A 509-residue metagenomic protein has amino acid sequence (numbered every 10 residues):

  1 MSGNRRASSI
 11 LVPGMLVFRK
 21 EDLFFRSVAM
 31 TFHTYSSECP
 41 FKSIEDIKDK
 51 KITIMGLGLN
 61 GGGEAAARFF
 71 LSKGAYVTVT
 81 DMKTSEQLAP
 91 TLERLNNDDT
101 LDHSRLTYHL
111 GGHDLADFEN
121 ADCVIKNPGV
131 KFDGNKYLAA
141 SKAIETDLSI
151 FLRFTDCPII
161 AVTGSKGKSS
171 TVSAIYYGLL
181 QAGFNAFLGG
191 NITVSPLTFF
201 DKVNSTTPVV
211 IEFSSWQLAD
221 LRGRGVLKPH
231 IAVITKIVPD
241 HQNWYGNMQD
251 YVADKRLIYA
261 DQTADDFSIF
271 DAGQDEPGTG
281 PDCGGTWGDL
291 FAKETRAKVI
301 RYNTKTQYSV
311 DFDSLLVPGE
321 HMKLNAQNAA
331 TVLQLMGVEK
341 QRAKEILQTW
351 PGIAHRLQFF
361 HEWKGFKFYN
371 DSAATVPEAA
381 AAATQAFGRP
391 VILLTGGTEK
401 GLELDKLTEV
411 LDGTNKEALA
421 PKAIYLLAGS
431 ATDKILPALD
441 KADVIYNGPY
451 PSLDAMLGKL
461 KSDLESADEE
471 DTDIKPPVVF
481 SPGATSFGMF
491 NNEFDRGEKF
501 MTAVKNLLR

Functional and structural regions predicted by a protein language model:
S8, L16-D22: N-terminal amphipathic/hydrophobic targeting modules at extreme N-termini, encompassing cleavable Sec/SRP-type signal
M30-T146, L427: N-terminal leader/targeting and accessory segments in enzymes
Y35, S43-K51, F69-K73, L315-P421: Nucleotide phosphate-binding/pyrophosphate-handling subdomain across enzymes that bind or process nucleotide phosphates
E45, L71, A116-A121, P128-S268 (+4 more regions): Phosphate-binding loop of NTP-binding sites
F70, V124, V162, N191 (+9 more regions): Residue-level signal for inorganic ion chemistry
A75-K83, S268-A272, L394-T395, A420-G429: Short internal beta-strands
V77-D81, L188, R301: Short beta-strand "acidic-cap" motif of Rossmann-like dinucleotide-binding folds
T91-D98, L404-P477: C-terminal helical cap/extension that packs against the catalytic core of soluble nucleotide-cofactor enzymes
